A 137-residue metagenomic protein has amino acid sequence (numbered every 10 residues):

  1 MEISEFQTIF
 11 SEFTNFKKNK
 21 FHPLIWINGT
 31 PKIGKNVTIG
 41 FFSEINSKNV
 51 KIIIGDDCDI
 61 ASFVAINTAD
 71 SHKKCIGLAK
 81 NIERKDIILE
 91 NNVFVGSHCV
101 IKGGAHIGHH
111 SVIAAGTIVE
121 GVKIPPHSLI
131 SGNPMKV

Functional and structural regions predicted by a protein language model:
M1-N36: Extended, small-residue-rich solenoid/repeat segments and analogous flexible loops that form exposed scaffolds
I9, I118-V119, P126: Short linear motifs in intrinsically disordered
H22, I27-K32, T38-H106, A115-T117 (+2 more regions): Flexible, glycine/small-residue-enriched loop-and-beta-strand segment within the central core of proteins
P125-V137: Conserved beta-strand-loop-alpha-helix hinge in the C-terminal portion of ABC ATPase nucleotide-binding domains
